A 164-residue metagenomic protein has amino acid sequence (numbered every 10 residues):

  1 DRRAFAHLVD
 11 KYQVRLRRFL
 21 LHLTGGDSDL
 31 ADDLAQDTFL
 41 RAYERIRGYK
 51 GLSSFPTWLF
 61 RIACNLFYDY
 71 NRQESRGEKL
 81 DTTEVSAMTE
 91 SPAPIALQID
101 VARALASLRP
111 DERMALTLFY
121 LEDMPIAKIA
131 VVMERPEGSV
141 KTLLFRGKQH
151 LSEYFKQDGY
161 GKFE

Functional and structural regions predicted by a protein language model:
V9-S28, R45, L105, Y154-Q157: Amphipathic, Lys/Arg- and hydrophobic-enriched alpha-helical face
K11-V14, L23-G26, T117-M124, L144: Short helix-capping/turn signature of helix-turn-helix
Q13, R17, F39, R109 (+2 more regions): C-terminal flanking helix
G26, V131-E134, Q149-E164: C-terminal edge and immediately downstream basic/flexible tail or linker adjoining helix-turn-helix-like DNA-binding
D33-L40, S53-N65: Structural recognition of an alpha-helix C-terminal capping motif at a helix-to-coil junction
E44-G51, R61-D81, R146: Arg/Lys-rich amphipathic alpha helix in sigma70-family domain 2
Y70-I95, F163: Short, basic/polar amphipathic helix motif occurring as a linker/hinge flanking DNA-binding modules in transcription
A106-M114, E122-S139: Helix-turn-helix DNA-binding module
